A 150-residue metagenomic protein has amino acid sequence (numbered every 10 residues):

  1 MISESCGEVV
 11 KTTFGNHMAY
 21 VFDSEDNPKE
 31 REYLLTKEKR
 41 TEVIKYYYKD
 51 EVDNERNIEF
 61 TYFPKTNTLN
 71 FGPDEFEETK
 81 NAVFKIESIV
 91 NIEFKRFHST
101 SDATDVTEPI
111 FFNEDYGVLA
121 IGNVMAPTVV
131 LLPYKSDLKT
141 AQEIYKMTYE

Functional and structural regions predicted by a protein language model:
M1-E150: Conserved functional acidic sites
